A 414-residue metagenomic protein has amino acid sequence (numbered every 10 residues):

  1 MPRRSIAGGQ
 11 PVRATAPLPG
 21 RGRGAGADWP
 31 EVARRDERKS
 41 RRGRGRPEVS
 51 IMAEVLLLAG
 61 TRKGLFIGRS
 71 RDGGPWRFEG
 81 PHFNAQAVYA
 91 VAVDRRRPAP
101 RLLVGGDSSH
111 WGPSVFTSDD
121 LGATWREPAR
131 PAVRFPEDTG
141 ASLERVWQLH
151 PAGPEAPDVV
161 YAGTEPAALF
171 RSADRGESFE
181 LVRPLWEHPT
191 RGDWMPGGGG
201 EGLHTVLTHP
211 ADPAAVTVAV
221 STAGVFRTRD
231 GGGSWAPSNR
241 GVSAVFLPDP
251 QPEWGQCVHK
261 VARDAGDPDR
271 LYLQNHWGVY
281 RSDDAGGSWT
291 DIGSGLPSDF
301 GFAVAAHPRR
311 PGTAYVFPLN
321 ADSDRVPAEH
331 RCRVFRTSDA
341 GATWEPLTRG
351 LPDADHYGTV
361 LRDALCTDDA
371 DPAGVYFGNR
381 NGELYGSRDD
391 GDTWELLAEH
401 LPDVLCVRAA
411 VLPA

Functional and structural regions predicted by a protein language model:
R4-S5, P11-R13, P19, R23 (+2 more regions): Extracellular glycan-interacting surfaces
